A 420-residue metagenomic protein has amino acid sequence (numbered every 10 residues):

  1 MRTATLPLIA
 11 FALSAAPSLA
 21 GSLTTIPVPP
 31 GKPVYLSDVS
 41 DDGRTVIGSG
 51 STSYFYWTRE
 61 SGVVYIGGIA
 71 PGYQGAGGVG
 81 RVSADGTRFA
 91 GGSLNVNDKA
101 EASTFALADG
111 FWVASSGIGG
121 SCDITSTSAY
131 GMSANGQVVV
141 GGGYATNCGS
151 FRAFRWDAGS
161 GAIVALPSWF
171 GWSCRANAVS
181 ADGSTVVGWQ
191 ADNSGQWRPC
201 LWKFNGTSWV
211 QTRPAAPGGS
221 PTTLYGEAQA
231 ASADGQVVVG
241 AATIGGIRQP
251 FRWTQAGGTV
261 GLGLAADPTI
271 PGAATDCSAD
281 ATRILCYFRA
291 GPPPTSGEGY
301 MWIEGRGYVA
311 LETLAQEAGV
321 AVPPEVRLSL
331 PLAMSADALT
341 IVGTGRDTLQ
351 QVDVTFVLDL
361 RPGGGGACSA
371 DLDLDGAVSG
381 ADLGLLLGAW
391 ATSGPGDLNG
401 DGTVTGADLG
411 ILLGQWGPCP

Functional and structural regions predicted by a protein language model:
M1-A4: Positively charged n-region of N-terminal signal peptides that target proteins for export
L6-A15: Bacterial N-terminal signal peptides
S18-G366: Conserved "turn/edge" positions that cap or connect secondary-structure elements within repeat/scaffolded domains
C368-A370: Short structural boundary motif marking the start of a folded domain
L372-S393, D401-P420: Alpha-helical segments with a strong preference for the paired helices of cellulosomal dockerin domains
